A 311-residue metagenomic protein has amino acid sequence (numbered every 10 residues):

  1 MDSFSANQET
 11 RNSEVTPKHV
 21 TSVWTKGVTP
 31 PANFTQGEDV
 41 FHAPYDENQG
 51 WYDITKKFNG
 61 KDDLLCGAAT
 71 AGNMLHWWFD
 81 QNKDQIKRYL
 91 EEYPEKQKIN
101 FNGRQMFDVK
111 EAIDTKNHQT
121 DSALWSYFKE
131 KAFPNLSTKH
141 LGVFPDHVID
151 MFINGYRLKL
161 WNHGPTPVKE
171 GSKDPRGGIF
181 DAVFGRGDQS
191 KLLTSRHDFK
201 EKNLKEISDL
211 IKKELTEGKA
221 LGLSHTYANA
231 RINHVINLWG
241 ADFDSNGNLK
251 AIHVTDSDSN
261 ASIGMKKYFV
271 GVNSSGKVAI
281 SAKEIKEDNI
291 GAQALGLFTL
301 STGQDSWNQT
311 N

Functional and structural regions predicted by a protein language model:
D2-E170: Active-site-adjacent structural segments surrounding the nucleophilic cysteine of cysteine proteases and isopeptidases
S5-N7, L192, K283: Serine/proline-rich low-complexity intrinsically disordered segments, especially terminal tails, linkers
K26, Q36, Q49, N59 (+17 more regions): Feature targets compositionally biased, intrinsically disordered low-complexity regions with long contiguous runs
C66, D174-P175, F199-K202, L249 (+1 more regions): Short coil/turn linker and secondary-structure boundary residues
E130-F243: Predominantly the structural core of cysteine protease catalytic domains
L204-N311: Active-site signature of cysteine proteases
